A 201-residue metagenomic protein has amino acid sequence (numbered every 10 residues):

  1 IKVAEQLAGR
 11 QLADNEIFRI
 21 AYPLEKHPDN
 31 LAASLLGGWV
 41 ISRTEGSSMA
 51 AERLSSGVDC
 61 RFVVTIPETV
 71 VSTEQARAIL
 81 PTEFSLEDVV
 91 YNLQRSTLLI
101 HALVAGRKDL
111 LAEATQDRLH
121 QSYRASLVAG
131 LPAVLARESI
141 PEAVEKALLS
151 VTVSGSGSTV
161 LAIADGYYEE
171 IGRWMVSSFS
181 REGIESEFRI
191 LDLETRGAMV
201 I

Functional and structural regions predicted by a protein language model:
I1-A13, L35-G37: DPxDG-like acidic metal-binding loop motif
L12-P23, E113-T115, I190: Beta-strand segments within the central parallel beta-sheet cores of soluble alpha/beta enzyme folds
I20-H27, S42-S55, T82-E83: Active-site glycine-rich loop that binds ribose-phosphate moieties when present
L24-K26, L31-S34, R53-V58, Y91-N92 (+2 more regions): Solvent-exposed alpha-helices and their adjacent loops that cap or buttress functional pockets in soluble metabolic
S34-G37, R43, V64-E68, V153-G155 (+1 more regions): Short beta-strand segments
T44, P67, A162-G166: Short beta-strand-to-loop capping motifs
V63-S126: Active-site rim beta-loop-alpha module in soluble metabolic enzymes
L103-I201: Glycine-rich, charge-dense phosphate/pyrophosphate-binding loop(s) and the adjacent flexible "lid"/catalytic subdomain
